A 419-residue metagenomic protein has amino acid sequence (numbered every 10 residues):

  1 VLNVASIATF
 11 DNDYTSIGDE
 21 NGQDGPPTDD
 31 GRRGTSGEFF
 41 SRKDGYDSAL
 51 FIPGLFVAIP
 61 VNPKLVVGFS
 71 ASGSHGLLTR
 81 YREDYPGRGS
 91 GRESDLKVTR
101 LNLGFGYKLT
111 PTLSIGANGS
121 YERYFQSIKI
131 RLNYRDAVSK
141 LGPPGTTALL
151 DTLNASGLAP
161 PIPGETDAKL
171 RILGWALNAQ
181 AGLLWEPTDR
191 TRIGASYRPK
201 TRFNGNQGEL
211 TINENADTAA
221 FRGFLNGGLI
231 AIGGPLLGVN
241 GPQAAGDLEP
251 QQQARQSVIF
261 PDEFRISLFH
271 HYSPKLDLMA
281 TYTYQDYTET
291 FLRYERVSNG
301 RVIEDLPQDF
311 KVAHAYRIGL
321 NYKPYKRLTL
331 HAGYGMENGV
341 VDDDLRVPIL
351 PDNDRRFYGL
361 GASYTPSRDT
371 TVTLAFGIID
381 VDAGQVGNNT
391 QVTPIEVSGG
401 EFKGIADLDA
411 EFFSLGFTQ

Functional and structural regions predicted by a protein language model:
V1, K43-D44, P53-F56: Short secondary-structure capping/turn segments at boundaries of alpha-helices and beta-strands
L2-S6: Glycine- and acidic-residue-biased ligand/ion/polar-headgroup-sensing regions
I7-S48: Surface-exposed strand-loop-strand hairpins of Gram-negative outer-membrane beta-barrel proteins
G18-G31, A49-Q419: Outer-membrane beta-barrel porins/channels
